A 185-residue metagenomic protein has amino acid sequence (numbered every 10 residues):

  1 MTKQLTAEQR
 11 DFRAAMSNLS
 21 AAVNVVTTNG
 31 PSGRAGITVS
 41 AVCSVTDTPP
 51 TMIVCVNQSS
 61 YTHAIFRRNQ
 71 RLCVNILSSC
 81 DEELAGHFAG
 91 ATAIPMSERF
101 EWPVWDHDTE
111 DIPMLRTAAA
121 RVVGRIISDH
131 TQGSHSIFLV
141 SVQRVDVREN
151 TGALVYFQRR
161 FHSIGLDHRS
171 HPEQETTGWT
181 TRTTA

Functional and structural regions predicted by a protein language model:
M1-A185: Basic, polyanion-binding surface patches
